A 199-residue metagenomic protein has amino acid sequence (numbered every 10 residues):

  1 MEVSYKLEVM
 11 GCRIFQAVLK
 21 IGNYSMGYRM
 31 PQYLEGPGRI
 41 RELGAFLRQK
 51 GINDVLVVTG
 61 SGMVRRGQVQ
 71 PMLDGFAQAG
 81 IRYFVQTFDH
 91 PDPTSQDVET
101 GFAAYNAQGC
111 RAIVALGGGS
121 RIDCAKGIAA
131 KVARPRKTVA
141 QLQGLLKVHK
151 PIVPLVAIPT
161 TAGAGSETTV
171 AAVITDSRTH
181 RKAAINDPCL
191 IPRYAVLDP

Functional and structural regions predicted by a protein language model:
M1-V85: An N-terminal, well-structured beta->alpha segment
E35-G38, E42, K50, G67 (+6 more regions): Conserved active-site and cofactor/substrate-binding residues in soluble primary-metabolism enzymes
I52-D54, C110, V153, P192: Local beta-strand N-terminus motif with an aromatic residue
L56-V57, A112-V114, V156: Conserved beta-strand elements of the Class I
T59-G60, F88, I158-T160: Cofactor-binding loop segments of dinucleotide-utilizing enzymes, especially the Rossmann-like FAD- and NAD(P)+-binding
V64-R136: N-terminal small/polar loop signature for handling phosphorylated ligands or for N-terminal nucleophile
R134-P199: A glycine/threonine-rich phosphate-anchoring loop and its flanking beta-alpha core in nucleotide/phosphate-binding
